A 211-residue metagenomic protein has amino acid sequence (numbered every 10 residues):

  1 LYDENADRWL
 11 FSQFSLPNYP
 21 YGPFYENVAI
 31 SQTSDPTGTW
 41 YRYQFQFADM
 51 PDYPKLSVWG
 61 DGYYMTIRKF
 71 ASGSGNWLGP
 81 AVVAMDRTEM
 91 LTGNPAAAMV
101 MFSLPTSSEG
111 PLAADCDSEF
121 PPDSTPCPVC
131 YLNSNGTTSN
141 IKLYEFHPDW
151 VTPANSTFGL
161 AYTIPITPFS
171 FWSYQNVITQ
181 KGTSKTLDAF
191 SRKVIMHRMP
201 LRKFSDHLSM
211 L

Functional and structural regions predicted by a protein language model:
L1-L211: C-terminal PAP-associated
